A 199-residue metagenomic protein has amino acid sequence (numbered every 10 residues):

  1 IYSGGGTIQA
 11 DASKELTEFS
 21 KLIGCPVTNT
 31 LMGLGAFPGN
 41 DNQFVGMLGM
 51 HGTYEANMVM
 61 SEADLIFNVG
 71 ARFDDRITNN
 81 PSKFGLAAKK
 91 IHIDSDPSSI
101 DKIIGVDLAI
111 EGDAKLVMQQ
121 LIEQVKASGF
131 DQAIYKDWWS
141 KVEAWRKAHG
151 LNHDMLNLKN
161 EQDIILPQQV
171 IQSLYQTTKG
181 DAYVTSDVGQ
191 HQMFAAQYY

Functional and structural regions predicted by a protein language model:
Y2-G5, A109, L158-Q162: Flexible, glycine/proline-enriched loop segments at strand-loop-helix junctions that form or flank small-ligand binding
Y2-I66, Q176-Y199: Anionic-ligand anchoring segments at beta-strand to alpha-helix junctions in alpha/beta enzyme folds, i.e., glycine
T7, S98-S99, L156: A short, flexible beta-alpha/helix-coil linker loop
A10, N57, G112-K115, I164 (+1 more regions): Conserved structured core elements
K14, E18, I23, E55 (+4 more regions): Conserved catalytic alpha/beta core of Sir2/sirtuin-type deacylases, generalized to analogous enzyme cores that bind
G33-K141: Glycine-rich, acidic loop regions that bind phosphate or pyrophosphate groups
E143-Y199: Active-site diphosphate/adenylate-binding microenvironment
